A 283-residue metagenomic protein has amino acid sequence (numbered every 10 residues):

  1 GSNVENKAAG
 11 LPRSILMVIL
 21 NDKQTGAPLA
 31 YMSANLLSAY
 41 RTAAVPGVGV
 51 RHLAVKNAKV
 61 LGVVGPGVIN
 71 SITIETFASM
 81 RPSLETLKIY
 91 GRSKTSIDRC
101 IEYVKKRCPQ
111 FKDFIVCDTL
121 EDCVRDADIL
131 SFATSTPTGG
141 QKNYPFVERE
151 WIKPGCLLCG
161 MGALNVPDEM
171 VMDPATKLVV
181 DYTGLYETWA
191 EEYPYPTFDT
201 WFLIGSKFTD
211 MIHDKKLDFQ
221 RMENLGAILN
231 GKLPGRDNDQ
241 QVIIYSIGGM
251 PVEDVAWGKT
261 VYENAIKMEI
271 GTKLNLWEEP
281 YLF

Functional and structural regions predicted by a protein language model:
G1-G47, N57, E223, V252-V255 (+4 more regions): N-terminal ligand-binding/catalytic initiation module
R41-G62, V68-S79: Short internal alpha-helix immediately C-terminal to a glycine-rich phosphate-binding loop in Rossmann-like
M80-R107: NAD(P)-binding Rossmann-fold cofactor-contacting core
L84-E85, K153-C156, T176: A short helix->loop->beta-strand "cap" motif at the edges of active sites that frequently abuts
K112-A127, V147: Short acidic low-complexity segments
R125-D126, P137-L157, M170: Rossmann-fold NAD(P) dinucleotide-binding segment
T134-T138, G162-A163, T183: Short glycine-/small-residue-rich Rossmann-like dinucleotide-binding loops
L164-Y281: Adenosine-phosphate binding glycine-rich loop
